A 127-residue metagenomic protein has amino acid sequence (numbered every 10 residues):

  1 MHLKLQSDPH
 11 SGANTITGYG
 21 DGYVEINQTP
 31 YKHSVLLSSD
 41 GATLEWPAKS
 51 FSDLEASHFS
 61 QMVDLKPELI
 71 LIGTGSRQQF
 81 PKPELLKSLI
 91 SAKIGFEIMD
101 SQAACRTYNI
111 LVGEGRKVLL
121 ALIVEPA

Functional and structural regions predicted by a protein language model:
M1-L54, G113-A127: Non-catalytic interface/targeting segments
P30-Y31, S57-H58, R77-F80: Short hydrophobic/aromatic-rich motifs at helix boundaries and adjacent loops
L54-V63: A short, acidic, amphipathic alpha-helical segment used as a generic capping/interface helix at domain edges
M62-I98: Mid-chain, well-packed structural core segment of small domains
E97-D100, L120: General beta-strand structural signal in soluble alpha/beta enzymes
S101-R106: Short acidic loop-to-helix transition motifs that present clustered carboxylates
T107-V112: Conserved phosphate-binding catalytic cores of ATP/NTP-utilizing and phosphoryl-transfer enzymes
